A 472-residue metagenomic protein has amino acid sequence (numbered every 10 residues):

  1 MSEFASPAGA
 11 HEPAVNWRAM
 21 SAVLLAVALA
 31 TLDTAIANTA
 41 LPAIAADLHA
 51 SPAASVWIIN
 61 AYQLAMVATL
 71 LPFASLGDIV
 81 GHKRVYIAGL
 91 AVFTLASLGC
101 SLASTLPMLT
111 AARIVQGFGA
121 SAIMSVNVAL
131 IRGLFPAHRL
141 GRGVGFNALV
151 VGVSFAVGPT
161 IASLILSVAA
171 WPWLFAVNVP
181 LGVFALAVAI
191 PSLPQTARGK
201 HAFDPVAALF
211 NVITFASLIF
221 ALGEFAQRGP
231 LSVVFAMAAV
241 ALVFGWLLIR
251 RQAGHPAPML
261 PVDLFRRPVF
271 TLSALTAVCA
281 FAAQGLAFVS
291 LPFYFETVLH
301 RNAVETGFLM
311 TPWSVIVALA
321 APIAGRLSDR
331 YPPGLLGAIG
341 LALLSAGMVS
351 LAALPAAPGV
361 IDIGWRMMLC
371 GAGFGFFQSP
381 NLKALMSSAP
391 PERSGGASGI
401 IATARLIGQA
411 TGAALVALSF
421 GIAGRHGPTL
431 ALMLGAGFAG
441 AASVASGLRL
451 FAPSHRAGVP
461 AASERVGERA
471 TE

Functional and structural regions predicted by a protein language model:
M1-V15, R449-E472: Intrinsic disorder in cytosolic terminal tails and internal cytosolic loops of multi-pass membrane transporters
S2-P191, A320-A324, S328-Y331, L335-S345 (+3 more regions): Transmembrane-helix bundle of Major Facilitator Superfamily
G9-A14, H138, F184-F215, A253-T271 (+3 more regions): Flexible interhelical linker loops that connect adjacent transmembrane helices in multi-pass membrane transporters
W17-L32, A37-T39, P52, G119 (+9 more regions): 12-transmembrane solute porter fold
A68, A122, I213-A216, L286 (+1 more regions): Residue-level signal for the membrane-embedded core of alpha-helical transmembrane segments, especially mid-helix
L106, Q195-H201, E224-P230, A356-A357: Membrane-interface helix caps and helix-loop-helix hairpins in membrane proteins
V179-A197, V212-E224, A239-G254, A442-F451: C-terminal membrane-cytosol helix-exit motif in multi-pass small-molecule transporters
